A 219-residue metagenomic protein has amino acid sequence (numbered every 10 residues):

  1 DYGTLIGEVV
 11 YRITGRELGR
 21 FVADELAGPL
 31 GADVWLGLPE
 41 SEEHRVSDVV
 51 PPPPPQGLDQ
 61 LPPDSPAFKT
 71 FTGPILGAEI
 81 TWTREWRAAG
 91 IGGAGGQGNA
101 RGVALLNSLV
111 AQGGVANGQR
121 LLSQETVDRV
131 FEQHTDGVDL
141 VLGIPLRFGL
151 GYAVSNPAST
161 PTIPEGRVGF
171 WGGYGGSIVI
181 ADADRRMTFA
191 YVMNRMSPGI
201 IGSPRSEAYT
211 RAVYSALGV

Functional and structural regions predicted by a protein language model:
D1-I163: Short, surface-exposed loop or secondary-structure junction motifs that flank catalytic or metal-binding residues
V130, I178-V179, L217-V219: A short, hydrophobic secondary-structure junction motif
A158-T160, M187, S197: Residues that cap or initiate secondary-structure elements
E165-V168: A conserved acidic, glycine/proline-rich C-terminal tail/linker
F170-G173: Short loop/turn motifs at secondary-structure junctions and domain boundaries
G175-D184, T188: Short, surface-exposed beta-strand/loop micro-motifs that present aromatic residues
R195-V219: Generic C-terminus detector
